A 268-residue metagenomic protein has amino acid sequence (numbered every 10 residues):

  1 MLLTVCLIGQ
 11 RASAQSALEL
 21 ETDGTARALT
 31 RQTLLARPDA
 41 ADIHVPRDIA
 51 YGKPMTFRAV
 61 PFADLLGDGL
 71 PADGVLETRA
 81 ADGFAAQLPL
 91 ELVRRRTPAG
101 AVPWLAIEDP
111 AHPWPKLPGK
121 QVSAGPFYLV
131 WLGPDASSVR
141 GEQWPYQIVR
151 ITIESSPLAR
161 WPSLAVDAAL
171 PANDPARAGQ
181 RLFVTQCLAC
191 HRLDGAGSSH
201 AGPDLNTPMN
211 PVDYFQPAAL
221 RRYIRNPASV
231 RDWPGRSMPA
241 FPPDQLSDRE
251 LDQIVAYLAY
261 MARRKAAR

Functional and structural regions predicted by a protein language model:
M1-L7: Bacterial N-terminal signal peptides
G9-R11: N-terminal signal peptide c-region/cleavage motif recognized by signal peptidases
Q15-S155, R268: Structured, non-membrane catalytic/scaffold regions adjacent to prosthetic-group chemistry
P61, P175, F183-A189, D194 (+3 more regions): Short pre-active-site segment immediately N-terminal to redox-active cysteine/selenocysteine motifs in thiol-based
P157-L182: Electrostatic cytochrome c docking/interface patches
G179-D194, L220, M238-P239, I254-L258: The canonical Cys-X-X-Cys-His
R192-R225, A240: Gly/Gly-Pro-rich "capping" loops immediately C-terminal to redox-active cysteine motifs in periplasmic/lumenal
H200-N206, N226-M261, K265-R268: Axial heme c-ligation environment in periplasmic c-type cytochrome domains
